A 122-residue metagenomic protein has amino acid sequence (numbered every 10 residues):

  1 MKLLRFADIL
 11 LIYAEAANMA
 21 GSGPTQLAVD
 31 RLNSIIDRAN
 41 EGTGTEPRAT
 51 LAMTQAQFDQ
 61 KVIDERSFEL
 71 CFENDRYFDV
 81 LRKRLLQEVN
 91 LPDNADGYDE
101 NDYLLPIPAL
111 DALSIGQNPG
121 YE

Functional and structural regions predicted by a protein language model:
M1-E122: Acidic/polar-rich alpha-helix caps and helix-coil junctions
